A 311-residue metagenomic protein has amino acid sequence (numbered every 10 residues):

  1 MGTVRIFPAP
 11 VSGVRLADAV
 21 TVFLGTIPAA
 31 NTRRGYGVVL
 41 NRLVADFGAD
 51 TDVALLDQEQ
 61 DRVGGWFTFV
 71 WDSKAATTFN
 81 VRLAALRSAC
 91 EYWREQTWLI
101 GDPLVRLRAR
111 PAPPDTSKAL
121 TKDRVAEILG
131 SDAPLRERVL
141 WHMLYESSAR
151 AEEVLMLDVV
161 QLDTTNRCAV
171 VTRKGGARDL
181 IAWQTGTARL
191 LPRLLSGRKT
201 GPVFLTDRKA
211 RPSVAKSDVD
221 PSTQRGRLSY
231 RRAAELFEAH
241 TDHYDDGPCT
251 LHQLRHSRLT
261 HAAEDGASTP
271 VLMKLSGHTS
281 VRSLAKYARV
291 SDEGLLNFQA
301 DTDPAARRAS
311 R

Functional and structural regions predicted by a protein language model:
M1-R311: Conserved catalytic core of the tyrosine transesterase superfamily
